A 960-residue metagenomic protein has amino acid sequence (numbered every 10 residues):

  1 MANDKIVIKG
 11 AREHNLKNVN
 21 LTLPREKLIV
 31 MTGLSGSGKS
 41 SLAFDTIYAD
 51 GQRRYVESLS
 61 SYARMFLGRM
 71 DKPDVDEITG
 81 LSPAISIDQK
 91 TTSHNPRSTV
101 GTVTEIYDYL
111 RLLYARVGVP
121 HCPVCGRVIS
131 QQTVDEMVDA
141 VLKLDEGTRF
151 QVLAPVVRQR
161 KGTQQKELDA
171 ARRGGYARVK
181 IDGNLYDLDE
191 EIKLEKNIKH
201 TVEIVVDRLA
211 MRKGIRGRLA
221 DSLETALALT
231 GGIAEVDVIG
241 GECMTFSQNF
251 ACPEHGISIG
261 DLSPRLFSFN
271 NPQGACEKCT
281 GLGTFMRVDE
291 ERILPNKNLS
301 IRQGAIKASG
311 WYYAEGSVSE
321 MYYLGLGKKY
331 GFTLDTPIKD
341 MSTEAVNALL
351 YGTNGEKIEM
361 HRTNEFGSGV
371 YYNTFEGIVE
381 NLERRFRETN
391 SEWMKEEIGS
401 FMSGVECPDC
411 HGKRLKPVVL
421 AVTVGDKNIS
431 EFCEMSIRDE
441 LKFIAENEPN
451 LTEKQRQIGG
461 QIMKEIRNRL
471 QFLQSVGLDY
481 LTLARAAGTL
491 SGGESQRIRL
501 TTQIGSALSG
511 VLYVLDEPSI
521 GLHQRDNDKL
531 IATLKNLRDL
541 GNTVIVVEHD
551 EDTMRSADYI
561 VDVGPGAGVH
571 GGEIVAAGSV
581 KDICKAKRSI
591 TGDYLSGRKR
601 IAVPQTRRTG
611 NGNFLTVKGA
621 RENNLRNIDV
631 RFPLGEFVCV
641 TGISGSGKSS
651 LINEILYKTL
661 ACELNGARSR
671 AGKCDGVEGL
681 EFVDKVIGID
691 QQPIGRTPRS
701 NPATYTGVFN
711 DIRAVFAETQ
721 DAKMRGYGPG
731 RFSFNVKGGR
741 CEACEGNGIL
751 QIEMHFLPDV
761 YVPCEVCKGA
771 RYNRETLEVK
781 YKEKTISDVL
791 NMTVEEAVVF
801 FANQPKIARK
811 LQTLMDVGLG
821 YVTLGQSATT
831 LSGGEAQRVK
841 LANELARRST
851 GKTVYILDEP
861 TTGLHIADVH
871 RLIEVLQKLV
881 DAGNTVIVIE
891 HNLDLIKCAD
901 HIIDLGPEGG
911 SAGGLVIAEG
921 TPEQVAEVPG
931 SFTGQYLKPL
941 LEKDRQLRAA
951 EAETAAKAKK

Functional and structural regions predicted by a protein language model:
M1-K960: Conserved phosphate-binding elements of NTP-dependent enzyme cores
